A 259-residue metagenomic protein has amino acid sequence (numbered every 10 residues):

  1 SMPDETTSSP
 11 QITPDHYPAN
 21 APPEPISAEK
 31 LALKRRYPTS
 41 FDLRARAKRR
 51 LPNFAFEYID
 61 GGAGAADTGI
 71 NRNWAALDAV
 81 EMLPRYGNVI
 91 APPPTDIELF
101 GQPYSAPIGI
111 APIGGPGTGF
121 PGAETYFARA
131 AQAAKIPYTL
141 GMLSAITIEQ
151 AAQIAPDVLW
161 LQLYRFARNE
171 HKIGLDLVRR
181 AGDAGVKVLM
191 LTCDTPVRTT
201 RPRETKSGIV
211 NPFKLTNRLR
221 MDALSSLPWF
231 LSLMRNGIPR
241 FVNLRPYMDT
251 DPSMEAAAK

Functional and structural regions predicted by a protein language model:
P3-G101, P212-N217, L224-K259: An N-cap/entry alpha-helix motif that binds or orients negatively charged groups
P52, I110, A131, L191: Conserved, mostly hydrophobic/aromatic
A106-A111, Y138-L140, L159-L163, L189: Hydrophobic faces of well-ordered beta-strands that scaffold small-molecule active sites in alpha/beta enzyme cores
G109-P121, L161-K172, K259: Active-site mouth loops of central-metabolism enzymes
G114, S144-I146, R165-A167, T195-V197: Active-site-proximal loop/turn and secondary-structure-junction residues that shape catalytic pockets, frequently
T125-A152: Well-ordered mid-protein domain cores that form the structural environment of catalytic cofactors
A128-R129, Q153-I154, R168-K259: Alpha/beta enzyme core
A151-W160: Alpha-helix-loop-beta-strand connector modules within alpha/beta enzyme cores
